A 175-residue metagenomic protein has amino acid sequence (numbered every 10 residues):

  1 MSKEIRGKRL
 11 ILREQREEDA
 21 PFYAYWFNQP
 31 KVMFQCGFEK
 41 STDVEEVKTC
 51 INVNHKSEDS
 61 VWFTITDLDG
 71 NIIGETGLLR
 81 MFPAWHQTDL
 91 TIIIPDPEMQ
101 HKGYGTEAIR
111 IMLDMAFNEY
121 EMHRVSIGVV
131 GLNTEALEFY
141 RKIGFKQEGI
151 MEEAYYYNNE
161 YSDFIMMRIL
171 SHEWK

Functional and structural regions predicted by a protein language model:
M1-T49, E173-K175: A short, well-structured alpha-helix characteristic of acyl/acetyltransferase catalytic modules
K40-E98, L170-W174: Acetyl-CoA-dependent GNAT
N71-G74, E135, Y161: Glycine-rich acetyl-CoA-binding "A-motif" of GNAT/NAT acetyltransferases
H101-M115, E138-K142: Conserved acetyl-CoA-binding loop-helix of GNAT-fold acetyltransferases
N118-G128: Conserved GNAT acetyl-CoA-binding A-motif
S126-V129, K146-S162: Conserved catalytic-core motifs of GNAT/GCN5-like acyltransferases
Y140, F145, M167: Conserved active-site tyrosine of GNAT-family acetyltransferases
E160-K175: Terminal substrate-recognition subdomain of acyl/acetyltransferases
